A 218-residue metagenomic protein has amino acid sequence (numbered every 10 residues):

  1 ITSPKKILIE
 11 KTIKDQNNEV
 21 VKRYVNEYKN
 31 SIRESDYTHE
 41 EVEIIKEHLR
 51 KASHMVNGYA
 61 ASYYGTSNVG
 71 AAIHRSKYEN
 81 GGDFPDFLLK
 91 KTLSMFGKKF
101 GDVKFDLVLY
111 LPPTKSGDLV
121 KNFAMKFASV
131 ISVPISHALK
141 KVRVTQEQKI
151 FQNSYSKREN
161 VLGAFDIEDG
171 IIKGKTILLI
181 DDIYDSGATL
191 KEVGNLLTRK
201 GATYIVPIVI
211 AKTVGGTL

Functional and structural regions predicted by a protein language model:
I1, D15, K191-L218: PRPP-dependent phosphoribosyltransferase catalytic core
I1-L107, K141-I171, T213-G215: Active-site-facing substrate-recognition patch
L107, T176-L178: Structural motif
L111-V120: Glycine-rich phosphate-binding loops at beta-strand->alpha-helix junctions
L119-A128, V193: Short Gly/Thr/Asp-enriched flexible loops that form oxyanion-binding sites at enzyme active sites
F127-E147: Histidine/lysine/aspartate-rich catalytic loop segments that bind and position anionic ligands
P134-I135, T176, T203-V206: Residues at the starts of beta-strands that form the adenosine-phosphate
L179-V193: A phosphate-binding catalytic loop at a beta-strand-loop-alpha-helix junction that coordinates phosphoryl groups
